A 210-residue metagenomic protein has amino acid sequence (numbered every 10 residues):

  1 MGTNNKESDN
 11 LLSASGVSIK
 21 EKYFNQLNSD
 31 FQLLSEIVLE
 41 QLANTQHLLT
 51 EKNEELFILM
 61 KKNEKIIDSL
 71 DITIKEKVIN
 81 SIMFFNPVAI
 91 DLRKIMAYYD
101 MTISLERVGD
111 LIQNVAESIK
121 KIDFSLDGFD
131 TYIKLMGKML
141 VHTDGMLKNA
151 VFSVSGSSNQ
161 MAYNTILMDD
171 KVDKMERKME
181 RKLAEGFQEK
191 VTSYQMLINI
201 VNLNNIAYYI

Functional and structural regions predicted by a protein language model:
M1-I210: Cytosolic, long alpha-helical scaffolding segments
